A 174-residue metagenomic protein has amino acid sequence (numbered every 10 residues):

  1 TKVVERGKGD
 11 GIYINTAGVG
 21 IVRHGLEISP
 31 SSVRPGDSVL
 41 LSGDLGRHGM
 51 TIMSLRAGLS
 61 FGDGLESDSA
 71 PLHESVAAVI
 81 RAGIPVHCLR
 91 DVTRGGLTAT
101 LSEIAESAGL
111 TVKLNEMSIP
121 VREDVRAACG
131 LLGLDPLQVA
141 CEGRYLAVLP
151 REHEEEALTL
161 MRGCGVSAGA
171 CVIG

Functional and structural regions predicted by a protein language model:
T1-G174: Helix-biased detector of long, well-ordered alpha-helical tracts
